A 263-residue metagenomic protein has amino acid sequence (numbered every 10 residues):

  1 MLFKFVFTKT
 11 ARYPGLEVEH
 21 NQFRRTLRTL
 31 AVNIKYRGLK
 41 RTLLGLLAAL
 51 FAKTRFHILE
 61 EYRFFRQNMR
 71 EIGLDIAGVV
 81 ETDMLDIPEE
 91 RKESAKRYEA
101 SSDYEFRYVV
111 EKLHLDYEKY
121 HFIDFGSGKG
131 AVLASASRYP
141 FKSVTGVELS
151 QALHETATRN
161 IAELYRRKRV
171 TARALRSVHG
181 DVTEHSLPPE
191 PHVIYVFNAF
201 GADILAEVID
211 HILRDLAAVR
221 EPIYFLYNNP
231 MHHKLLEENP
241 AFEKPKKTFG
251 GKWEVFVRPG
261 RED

Functional and structural regions predicted by a protein language model:
F3-E118: S-adenosyl-L-methionine
K119-G128: Conserved class I S-adenosyl-L-methionine
G130-A134: Glycine-rich SAM-binding Motif I of class I
S143-E148: Conserved SAM-binding motif I beta-strand of class I
Q151-A152: Helix N-cap at the beta1-alpha1 junction of Rossmann-like dinucleotide-binding domains, i.e., the first residues
E155-P189: S-adenosyl-L-methionine
S177-A217: Active-site segment flanking the S-adenosylmethionine/decSAM binding pocket in AdoMet-dependent transferases
D203-G260: C-terminal substrate-binding/active-site "lid" region of AdoMet-derived donor-dependent transferases
